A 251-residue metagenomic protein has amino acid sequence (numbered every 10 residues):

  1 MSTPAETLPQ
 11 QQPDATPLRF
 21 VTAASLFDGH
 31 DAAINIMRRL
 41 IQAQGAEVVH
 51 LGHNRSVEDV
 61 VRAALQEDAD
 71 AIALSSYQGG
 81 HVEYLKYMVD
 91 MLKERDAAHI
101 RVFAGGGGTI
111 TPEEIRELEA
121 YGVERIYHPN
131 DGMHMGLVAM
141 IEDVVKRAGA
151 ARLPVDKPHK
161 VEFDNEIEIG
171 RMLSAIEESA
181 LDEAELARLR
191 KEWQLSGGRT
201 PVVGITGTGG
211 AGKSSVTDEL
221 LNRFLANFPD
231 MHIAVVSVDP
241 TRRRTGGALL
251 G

Functional and structural regions predicted by a protein language model:
M1-L18: Non-catalytic signal-transmission and effector/linker regions of two-component phosphorelay proteins
S2-T7, L137-V202: Extreme N-terminal, non-catalytic leader segments that precede Walker-type/kinase nucleotide-binding cores
A23, T206-G209: Residues at the beta-strand->loop junction immediately N-terminal to the Walker
F27, I34-A139: Cofactor-cradling patches in redox/metallo enzymes
D28, T208-A211: ATP-binding Walker
E177-A184, R188-T200, A211, L220-G251: Nucleotide-state-sensitive switch-loop elements of NTP-binding domains
V216: Hydrophobic positions on the alpha1 helix immediately C-terminal to the Walker A/P-loop
